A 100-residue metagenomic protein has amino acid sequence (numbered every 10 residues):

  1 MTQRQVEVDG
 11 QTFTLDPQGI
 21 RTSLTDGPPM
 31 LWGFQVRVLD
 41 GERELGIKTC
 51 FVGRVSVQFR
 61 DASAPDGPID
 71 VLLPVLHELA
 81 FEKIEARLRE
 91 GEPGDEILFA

Functional and structural regions predicted by a protein language model:
M1-P29: Negatively charged, low-complexity tracts enriched in Asp/Glu with abundant Ser/Thr
T2-Q3, L45-A100: Acidic, low-complexity intrinsically disordered segments
V6, V38, C50: Short aromatic-centered micro-motifs
Q11, G41-E44: Short acidic/polar mixed-charge low-complexity motifs
G19, V38-D40, V57, P65: A generic structural signal for solvent-exposed, polar alpha-helical segments
M30-G41: A short beta-strand signature
